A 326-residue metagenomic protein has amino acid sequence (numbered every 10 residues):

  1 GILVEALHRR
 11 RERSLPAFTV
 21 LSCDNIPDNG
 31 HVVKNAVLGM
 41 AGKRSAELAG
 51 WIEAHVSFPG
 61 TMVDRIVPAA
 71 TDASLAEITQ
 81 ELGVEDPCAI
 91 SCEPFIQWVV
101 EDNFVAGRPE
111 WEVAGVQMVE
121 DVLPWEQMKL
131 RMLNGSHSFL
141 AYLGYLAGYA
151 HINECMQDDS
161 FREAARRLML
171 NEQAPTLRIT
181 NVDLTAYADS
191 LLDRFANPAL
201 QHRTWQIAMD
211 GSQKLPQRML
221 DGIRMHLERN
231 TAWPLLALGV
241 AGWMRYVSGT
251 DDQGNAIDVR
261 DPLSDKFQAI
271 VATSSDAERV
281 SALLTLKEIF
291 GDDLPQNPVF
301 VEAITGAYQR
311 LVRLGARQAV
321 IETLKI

Functional and structural regions predicted by a protein language model:
G1-I326: Substrate/ligand-engaging "lid" and interaction regions
